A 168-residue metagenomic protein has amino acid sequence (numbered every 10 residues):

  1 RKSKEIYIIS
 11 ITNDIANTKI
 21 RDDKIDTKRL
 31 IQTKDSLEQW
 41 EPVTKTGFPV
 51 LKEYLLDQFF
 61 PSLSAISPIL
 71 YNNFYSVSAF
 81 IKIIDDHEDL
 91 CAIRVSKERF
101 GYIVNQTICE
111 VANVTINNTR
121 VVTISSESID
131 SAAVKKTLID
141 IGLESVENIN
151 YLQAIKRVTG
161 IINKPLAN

Functional and structural regions predicted by a protein language model:
R1-Y102, L143-N168: N-terminal strand-loop-strand beta-hairpin
H87-L143: Conserved binding-pocket/active-site segment within a compact domain
